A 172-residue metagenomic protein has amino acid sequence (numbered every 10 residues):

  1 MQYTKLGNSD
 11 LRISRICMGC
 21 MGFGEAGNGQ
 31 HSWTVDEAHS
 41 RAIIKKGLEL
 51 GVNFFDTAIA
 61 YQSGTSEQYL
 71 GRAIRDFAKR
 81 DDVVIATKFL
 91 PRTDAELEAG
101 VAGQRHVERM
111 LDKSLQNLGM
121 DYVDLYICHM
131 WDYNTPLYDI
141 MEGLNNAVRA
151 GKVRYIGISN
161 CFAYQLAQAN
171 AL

Functional and structural regions predicted by a protein language model:
M1-V83: N-terminal binding-site loop/beta-alpha segment at the start of enzyme catalytic domains that lines or forms
I13-C17, N53-F54, D82-K88, Y122-L125 (+1 more regions): Structural preference for beta-strand elements that scaffold enzyme active sites
G22-E25, F89-D94: Conserved radical SAM core fold
G27, D94-L172: Glycine/proline-rich, positively charged, aromatic-decorated active-site loop/lid region on the catalytic face
Y61, T65, F89, D132 (+1 more regions): Short beta->alpha linker loops
I74-R75, L90, A171: A generic structural signal for secondary-structure junctions that act as hinges or helix/strand caps at the edges
